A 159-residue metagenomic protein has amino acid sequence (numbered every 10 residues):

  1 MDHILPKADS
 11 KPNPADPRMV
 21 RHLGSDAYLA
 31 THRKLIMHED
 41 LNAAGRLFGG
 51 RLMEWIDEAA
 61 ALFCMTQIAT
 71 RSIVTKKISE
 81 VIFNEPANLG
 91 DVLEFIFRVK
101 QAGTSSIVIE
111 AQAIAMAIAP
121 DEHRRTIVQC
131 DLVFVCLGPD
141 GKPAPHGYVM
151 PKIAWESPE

Functional and structural regions predicted by a protein language model:
D2-G49, T66: Catalytic strand-loop segment that frames the active site of acyl-thioester-processing enzymes
D2-N13, R21-H22, T31-H32, N88-L89 (+1 more regions): HotDog/MaoC-like acyl-thioester-processing domains
S25-A27, A61-A102, S106-V108, R125-C130: Hydrophobic beta-strand-centered segment that forms part of the acyl-chain substrate-binding groove
A30, R46, E54, V74 (+1 more regions): Residues that recognize and position ribonucleotide moieties
I36-M37, F83, F134: Hydrophobic residues in beta-strands and at strand termini
F48, L52-M53, L93, A144: Short, flexible micro-motifs
R51-T70, C136-G138: Active-site helix/loop of acyl-thioester processing domains in fatty-acid/polyketide metabolism, spanning hotdog-fold
